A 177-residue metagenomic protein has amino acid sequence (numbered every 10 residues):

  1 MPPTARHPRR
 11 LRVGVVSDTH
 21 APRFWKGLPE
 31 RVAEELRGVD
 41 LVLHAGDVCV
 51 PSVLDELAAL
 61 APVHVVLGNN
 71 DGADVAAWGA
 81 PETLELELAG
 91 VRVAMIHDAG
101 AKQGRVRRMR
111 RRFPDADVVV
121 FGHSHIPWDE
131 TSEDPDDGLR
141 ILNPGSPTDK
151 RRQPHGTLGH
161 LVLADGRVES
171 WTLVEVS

Functional and structural regions predicted by a protein language model:
M1-V63, D71-E82, G90, P154-T157 (+1 more regions): N-terminal active-site segment of His-dependent metallophosphoesterases
P2-R10, V16, L88-A89, R111-D115 (+1 more regions): Binuclear metal-dependent phosphoesterase catalytic core
V15-S17, L41-D47, V63-N69, M95-H97 (+2 more regions): Active-site neighborhood of phospho(di)ester-bond hydrolases with catalytic His/Asp-centered motifs
T19, F24-E35, M95-P114: Pre-active-site segment of Zn-dependent metallo-hydrolases
H20-W25, V48-V53, N70-A76, G100-V106 (+2 more regions): Active-site environment of divalent metal-dependent phosphoester hydrolases
L57-L60, L88, R110-P114, E133-D136: Short, conserved loop/helix-junction motifs that constitute active-site signature segments in enzyme catalytic cores
H64, N69-N70, V75-M95, G100-R112: Glycine/small-residue-rich loop that forms an oxyanion/phosphate-binding "nest" at active or ligand-binding sites
T83-L84, P127, G159: Residue-level detector of beta-strand structural context in well-folded domains
